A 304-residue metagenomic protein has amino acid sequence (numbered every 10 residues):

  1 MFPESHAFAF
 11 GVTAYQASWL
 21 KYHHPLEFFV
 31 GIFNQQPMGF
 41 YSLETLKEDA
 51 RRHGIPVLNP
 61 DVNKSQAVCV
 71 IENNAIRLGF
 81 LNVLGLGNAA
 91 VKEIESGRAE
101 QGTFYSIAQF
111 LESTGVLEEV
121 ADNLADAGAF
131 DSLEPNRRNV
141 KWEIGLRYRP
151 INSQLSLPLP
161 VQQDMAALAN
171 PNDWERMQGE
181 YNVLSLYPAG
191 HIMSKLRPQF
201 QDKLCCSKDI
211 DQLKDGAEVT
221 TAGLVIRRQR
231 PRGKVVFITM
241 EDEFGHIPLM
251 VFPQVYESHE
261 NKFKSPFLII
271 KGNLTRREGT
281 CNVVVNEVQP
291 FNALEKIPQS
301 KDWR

Functional and structural regions predicted by a protein language model:
M1-R304: Noncatalytic, beta-rich nucleic-acid-contacting surfaces in large DNA/RNA-processing enzymes
